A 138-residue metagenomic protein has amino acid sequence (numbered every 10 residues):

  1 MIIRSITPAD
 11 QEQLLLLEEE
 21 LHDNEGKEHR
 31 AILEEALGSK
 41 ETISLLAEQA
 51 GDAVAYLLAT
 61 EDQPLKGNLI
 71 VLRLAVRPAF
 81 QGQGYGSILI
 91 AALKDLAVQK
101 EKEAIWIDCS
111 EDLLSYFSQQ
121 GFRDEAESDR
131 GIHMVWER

Functional and structural regions predicted by a protein language model:
M1-I3: Extreme N-terminal starter segment of soluble prokaryotic enzymes
S5-G67, L72, R77: Acetyl-CoA-dependent GNAT
L65-K66, S128-I132: Short acidic/glycine-enriched loop/turn segments that link adjacent beta-strands
F80, G84-A92: Conserved acetyl-CoA pyrophosphate-binding loop and the N-cap/start of the following alpha-helix in GNAT-like
A97-C109: Conserved GNAT acetyl-CoA-binding A-motif
Q99, E111-R130: Conserved active-site alpha-helix within GNAT-family acetyltransferase domains
M134-R138: Short beta-strand-to-coil "C-cap" segments at the C-terminal boundary of structured domains/repeats, marking
